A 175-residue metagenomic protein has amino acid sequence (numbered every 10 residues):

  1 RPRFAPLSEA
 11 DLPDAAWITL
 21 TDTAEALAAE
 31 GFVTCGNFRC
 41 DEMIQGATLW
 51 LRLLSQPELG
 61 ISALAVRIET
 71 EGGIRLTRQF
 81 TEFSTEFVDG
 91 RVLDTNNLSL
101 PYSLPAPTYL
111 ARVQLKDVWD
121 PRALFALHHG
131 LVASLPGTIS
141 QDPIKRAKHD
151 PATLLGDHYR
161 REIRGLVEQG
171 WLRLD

Functional and structural regions predicted by a protein language model:
R1-I18: Transmembrane-cytosolic junction motif
W17-D175: Structured extramembrane domains adjacent to transmembrane segments
